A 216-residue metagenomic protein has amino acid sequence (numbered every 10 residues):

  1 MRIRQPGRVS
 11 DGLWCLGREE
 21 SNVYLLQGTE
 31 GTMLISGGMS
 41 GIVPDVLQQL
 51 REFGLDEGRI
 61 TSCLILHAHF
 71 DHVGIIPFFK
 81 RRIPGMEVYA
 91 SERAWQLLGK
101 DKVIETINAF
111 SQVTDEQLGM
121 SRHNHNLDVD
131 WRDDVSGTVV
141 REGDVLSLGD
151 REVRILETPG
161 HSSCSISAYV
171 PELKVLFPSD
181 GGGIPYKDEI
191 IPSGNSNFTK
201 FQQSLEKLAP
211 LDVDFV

Functional and structural regions predicted by a protein language model:
R2-F53, S167-D180: Conserved beta-strand hairpin/beta-sheet module of binuclear metal-dependent hydrolase folds, prominently
Q5-L13, H123-V129, G149-R151: Short Pro/Gly-enriched beta-strand edge/turn motifs at strand-loop
G12, L26, S36, H67 (+7 more regions): Divalent metal-coordination and catalytic microenvironments
G31, R93, D144, R151 (+1 more regions): Well-ordered beta-strand scaffold positions
M39-G41, E152-V216: Metallo-beta-lactamase
G41-P44, R51-R141, V145: Active-site HxH/HxHxD metal-binding segment of metal-dependent hydrolases
V46, I75, F201-S204: A general structural detector for well-ordered alpha-helical segments in enzyme core domains, enriched
V139, D144-S147, R151, E157-G160: Charge-patterned, long linear interaction tracts outside catalytic cores
